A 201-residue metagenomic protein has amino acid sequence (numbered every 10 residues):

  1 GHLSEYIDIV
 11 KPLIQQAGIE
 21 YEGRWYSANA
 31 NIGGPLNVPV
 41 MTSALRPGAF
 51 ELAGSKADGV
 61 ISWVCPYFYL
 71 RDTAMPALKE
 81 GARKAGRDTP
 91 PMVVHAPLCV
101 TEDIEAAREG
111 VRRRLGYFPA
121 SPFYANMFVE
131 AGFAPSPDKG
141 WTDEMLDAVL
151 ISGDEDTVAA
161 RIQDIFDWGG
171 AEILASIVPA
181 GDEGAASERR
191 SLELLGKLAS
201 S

Functional and structural regions predicted by a protein language model:
G1-S201: Active-site-adjacent structural elements that line small-molecule/cofactor binding pockets in enzymes
